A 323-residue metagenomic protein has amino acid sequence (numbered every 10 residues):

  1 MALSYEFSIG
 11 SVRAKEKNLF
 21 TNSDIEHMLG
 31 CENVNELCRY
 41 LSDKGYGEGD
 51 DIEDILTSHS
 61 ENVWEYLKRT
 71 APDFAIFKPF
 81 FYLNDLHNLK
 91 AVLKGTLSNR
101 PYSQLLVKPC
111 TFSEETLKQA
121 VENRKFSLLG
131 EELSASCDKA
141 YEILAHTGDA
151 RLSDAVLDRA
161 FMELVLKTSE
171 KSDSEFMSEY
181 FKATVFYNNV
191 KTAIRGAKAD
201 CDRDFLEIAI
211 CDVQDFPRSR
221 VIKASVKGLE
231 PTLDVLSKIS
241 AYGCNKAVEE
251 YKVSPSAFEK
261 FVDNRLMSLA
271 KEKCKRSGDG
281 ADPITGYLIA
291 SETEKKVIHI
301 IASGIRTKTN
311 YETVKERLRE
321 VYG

Functional and structural regions predicted by a protein language model:
M1-G323: N-terminal domain-start signal
